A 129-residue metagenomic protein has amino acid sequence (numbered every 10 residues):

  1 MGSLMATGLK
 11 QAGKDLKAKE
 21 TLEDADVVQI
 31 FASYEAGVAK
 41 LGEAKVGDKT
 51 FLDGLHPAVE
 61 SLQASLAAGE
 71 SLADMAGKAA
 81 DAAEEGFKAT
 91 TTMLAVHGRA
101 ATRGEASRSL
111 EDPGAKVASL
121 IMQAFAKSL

Functional and structural regions predicted by a protein language model:
M1-L129: N-terminal loops that bind phosphate or other acidic moieties and the adjacent beta-alpha structural core
